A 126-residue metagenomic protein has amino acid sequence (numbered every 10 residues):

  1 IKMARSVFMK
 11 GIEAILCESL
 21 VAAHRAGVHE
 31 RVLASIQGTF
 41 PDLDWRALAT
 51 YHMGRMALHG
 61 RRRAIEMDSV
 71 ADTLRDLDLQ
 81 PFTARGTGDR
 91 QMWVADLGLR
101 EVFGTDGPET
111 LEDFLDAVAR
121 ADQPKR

Functional and structural regions predicted by a protein language model:
A4-G107: Helical "substrate-binding/catalytic lid" subdomain of Rossmann-like NAD(P)-dependent dehydrogenases/reductases
G104-R126: Short, basic/aromatic-enriched C-terminal tail that caps enzymatic domains
